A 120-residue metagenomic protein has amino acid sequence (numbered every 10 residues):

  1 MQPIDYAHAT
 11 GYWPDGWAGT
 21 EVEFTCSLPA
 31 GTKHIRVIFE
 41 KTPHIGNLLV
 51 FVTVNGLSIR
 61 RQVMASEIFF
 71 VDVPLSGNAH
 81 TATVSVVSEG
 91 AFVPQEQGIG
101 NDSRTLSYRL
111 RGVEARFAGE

Functional and structural regions predicted by a protein language model:
M1-T32, E40-I45, A91-E120: Glycan-recognition and processing domains
F24-C26, V37-F39, V52, V73 (+2 more regions): Preference for bulky hydrophobic residues occupying beta-strand positions in well-ordered beta-sheet regions
A30-K33, V54, S76-H80, L106: Exposed regions on extracellular, virion, or secretory-pathway luminal proteins
K33-F39, V71, G77-G98: Short, well-structured beta-strand segments within conserved domains
I45-L57: Short, surface-exposed beta-strand/strand-loop-strand elements in extracellular ectodomains
L57-A79: Extracellular carbohydrate recognition and processing domains and analogous Trp-centered ligand-binding platforms
